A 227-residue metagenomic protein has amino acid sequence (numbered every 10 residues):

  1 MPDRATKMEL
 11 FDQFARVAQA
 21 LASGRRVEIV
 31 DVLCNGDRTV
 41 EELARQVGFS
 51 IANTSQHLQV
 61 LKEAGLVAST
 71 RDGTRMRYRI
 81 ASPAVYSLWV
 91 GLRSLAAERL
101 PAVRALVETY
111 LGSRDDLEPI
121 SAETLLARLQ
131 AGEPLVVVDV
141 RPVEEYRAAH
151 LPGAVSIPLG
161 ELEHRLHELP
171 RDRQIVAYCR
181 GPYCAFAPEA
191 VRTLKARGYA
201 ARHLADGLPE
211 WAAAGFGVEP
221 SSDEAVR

Functional and structural regions predicted by a protein language model:
P2-A18: Short, Lys/Arg-enriched N-terminal segment that forms or immediately precedes the first helix of a structured domain
Q13-A52, M76-A84: N-terminal helix-turn-helix DNA-binding core of bacterial DNA-binding proteins
R45, Q56, K62-E63: Alpha-helical residues within the helix-turn-helix
L58-Q59, L208: Short, hydrophobic-biased segments on the C-terminal half of alpha helices that form "recognition helices"
K62-D72, R79: Beta-hairpin "wing" of winged helix-turn-helix
L66, L169-A212: Catalytic cysteine-centered active loop of the rhodanese-like fold, especially the PTP/DSP P-loop
I80-V136, R141, E145-A148, P220-R227: Flexible, polar/low-complexity N-terminal or interdomain linker segments that lie immediately upstream of folded
T124-E189, S221: Positively charged, proline/Ser/Thr-rich regional signature most characteristic of the Rhodanese/CDC25-like
